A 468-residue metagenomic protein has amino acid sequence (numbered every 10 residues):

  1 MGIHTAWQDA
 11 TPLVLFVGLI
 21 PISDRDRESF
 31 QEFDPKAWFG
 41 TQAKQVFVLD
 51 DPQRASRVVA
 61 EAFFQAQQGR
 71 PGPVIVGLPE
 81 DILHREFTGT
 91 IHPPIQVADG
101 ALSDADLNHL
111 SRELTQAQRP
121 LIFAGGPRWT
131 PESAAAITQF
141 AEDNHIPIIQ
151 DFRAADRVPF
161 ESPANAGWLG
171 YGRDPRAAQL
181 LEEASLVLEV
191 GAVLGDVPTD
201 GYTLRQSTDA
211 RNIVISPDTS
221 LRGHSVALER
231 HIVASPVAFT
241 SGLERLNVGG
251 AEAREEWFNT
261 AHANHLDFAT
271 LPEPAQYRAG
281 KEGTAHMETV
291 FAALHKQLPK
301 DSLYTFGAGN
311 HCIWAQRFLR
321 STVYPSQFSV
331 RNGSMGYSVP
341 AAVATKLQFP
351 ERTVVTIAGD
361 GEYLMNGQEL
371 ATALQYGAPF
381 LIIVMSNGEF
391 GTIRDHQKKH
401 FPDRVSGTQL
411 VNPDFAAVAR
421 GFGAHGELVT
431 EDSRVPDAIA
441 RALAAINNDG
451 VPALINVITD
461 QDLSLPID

Functional and structural regions predicted by a protein language model:
M1-A253, K300, P379-I382, D414 (+2 more regions): N-terminal alpha/beta PP-like core and its mobile active-site loop of ThDP/TPP-dependent enzymes
F16, R25-Q31, G223-H224, V233 (+2 more regions): Thiamine diphosphate
A55-S56, G100-L107, G170, T284-M287 (+3 more regions): A conditional alpha-helix N-cap/helix-loop micro-motif detector
P71-V74, G250-N264, G450-L454: Flexible, glycine/charged-enriched surface loops at secondary-structure junctions
I75-H84, T260-L266, H286, I455-L465: A short, charged, Gly/Pro-tolerant segment at domain boundaries
H84-T88, R157-F160, L266-F268, I313-Q316 (+1 more regions): Short acidic/His/Gly/Ser-rich catalytic and metal-binding motifs that mark active-site loops of diverse hydrolases
A124, V190-G191, A308, A358 (+1 more regions): Glycine-rich, N-terminal phosphate-binding loop of Rossmann-like dinucleotide-binding domains
H262-P340, T345, E351: Active-site diphosphate/adenylate-binding microenvironment
